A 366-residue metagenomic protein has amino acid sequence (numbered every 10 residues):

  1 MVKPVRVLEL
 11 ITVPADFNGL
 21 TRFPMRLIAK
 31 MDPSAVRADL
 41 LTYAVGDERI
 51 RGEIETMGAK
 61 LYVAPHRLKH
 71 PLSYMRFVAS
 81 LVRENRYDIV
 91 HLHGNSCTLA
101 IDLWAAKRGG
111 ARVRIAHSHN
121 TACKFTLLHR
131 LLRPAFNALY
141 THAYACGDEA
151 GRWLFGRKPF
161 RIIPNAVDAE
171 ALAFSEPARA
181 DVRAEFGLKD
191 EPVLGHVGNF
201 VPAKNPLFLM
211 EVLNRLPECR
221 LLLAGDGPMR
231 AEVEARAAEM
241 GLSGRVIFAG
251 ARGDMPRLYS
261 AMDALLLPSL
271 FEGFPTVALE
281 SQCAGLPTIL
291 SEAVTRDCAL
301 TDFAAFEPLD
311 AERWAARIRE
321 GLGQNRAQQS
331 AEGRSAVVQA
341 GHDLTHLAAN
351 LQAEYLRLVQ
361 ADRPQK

Functional and structural regions predicted by a protein language model:
K3-P4, L10-S73, M229, E354: N-terminal strand-loop element at the rim of the active site of nucleotide-sugar-dependent glycosyltransferases
N18-R26, P192, H196-R215, P228-E234: A conserved mid-protein helix/loop that constitutes part of the nucleotide-sugar donor-binding site
R108, I115-A145, R152-F155: A conserved, positively charged/aromatic
E149, A166: Carbohydrate-associated surface elements
A173-G187: A short helix/loop element that forms part of the nucleotide-sugar donor recognition site in Leloir-type
A251, L270: Aromatic "clamp/platform" in nucleotide-sugar-dependent glycosyltransferases that forms part of the donor/acceptor
D297-A327: Change "using UDP/GDP/dTDP sugars" to "using nucleotide sugars
R326-P364: A charged, aromatic-enriched C-terminal amphipathic alpha-helix characteristic of glycosyltransferases across folds
